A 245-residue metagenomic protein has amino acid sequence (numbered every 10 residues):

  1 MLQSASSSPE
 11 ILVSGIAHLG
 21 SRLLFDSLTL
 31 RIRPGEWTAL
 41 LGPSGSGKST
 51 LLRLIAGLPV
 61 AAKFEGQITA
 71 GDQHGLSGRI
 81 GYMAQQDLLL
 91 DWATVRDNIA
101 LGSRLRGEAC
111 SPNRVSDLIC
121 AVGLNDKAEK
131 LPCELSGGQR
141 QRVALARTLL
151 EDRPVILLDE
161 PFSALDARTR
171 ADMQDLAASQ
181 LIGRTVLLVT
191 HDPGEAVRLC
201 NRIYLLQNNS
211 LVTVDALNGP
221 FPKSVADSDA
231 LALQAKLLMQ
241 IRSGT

Functional and structural regions predicted by a protein language model:
L41-P43: The feature captures the beta-strand-to-loop junction immediately N-terminal to the Walker
A56: Helix-to-loop junction immediately C-terminal to a conserved catalytic motif
S111-K127: Conserved ABC ATPase "signature" region
L131-L135, Q139: Conserved ABC ATPase signature
L145-A146: Hydrophobic anchor residue at the start of the ABC signature
L150-P154: A short, proline-enriched helix->beta-strand linker immediately N-terminal to the Walker B motif in ABC-type P-loop
R170-I182: Helical segment within the ABC ATPase nucleotide-binding domain
L206-L238: Conserved beta-strand-loop-alpha-helix hinge in the C-terminal portion of ABC ATPase nucleotide-binding domains
